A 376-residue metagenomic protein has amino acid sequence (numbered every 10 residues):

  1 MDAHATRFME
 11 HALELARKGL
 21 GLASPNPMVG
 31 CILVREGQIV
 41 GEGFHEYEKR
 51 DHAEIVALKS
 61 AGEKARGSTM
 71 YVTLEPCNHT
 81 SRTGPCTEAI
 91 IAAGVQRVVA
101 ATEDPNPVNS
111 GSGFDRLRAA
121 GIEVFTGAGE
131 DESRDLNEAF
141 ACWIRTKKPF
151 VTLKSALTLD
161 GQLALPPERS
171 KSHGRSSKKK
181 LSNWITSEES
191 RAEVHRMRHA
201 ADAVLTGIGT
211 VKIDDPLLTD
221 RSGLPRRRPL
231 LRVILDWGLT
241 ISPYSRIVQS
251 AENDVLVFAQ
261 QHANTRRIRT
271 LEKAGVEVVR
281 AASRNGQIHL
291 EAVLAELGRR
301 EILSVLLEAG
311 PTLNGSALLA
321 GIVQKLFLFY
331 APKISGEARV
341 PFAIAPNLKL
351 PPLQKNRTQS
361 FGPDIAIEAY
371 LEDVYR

Functional and structural regions predicted by a protein language model:
M1-D2, G41: General secondary-structure propensity
D2-N26, S60, R82, F150-R376: Enzymes that bind and transform nitrogen-containing heteroaromatic metabolites
H11-A16, P25, E36-G43, E132-R145 (+1 more regions): A short, flexible N-terminal coil/short beta segment enriched in small residues
G21-P25, R50, F114, A128-T158 (+1 more regions): Proteins enriched for Cys/Gly/acidic motifs involved in redox and nucleic-acid/cofactor modification
G30: Helix-turn-helix
L33-S133, L231, A251, A263 (+1 more regions): Zn2+-dependent cytidine deaminase-like catalytic core
T80, G94-Q96, A100, C142-K148 (+2 more regions): Short secondary-structure boundary segments
